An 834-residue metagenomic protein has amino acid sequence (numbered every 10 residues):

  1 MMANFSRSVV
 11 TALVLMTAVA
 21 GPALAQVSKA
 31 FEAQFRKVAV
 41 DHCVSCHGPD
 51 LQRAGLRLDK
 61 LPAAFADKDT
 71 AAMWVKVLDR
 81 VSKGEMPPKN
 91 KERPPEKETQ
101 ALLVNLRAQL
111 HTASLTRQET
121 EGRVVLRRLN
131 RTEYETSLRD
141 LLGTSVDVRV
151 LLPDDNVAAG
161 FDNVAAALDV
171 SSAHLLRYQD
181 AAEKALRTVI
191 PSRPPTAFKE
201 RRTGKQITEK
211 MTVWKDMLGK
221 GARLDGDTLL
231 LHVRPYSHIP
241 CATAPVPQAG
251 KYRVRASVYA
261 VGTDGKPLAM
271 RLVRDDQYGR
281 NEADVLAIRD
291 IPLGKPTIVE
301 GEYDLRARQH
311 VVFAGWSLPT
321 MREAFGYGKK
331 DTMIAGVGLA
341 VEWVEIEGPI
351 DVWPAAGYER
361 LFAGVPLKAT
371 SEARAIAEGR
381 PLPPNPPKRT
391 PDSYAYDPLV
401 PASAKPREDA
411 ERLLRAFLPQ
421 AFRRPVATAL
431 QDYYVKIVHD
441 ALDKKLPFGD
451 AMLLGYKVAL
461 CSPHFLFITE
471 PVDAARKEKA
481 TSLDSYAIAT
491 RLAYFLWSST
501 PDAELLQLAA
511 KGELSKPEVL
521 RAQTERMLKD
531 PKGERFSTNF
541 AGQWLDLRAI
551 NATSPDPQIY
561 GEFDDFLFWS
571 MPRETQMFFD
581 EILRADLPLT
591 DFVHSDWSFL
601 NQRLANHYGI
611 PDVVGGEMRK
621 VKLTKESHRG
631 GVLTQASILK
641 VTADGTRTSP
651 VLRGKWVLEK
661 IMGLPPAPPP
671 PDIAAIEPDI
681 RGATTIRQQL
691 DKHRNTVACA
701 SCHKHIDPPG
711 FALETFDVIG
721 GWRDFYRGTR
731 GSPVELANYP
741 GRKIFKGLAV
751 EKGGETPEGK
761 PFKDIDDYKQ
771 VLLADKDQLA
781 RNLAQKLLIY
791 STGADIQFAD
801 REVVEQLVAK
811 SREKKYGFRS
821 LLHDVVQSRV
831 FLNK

Functional and structural regions predicted by a protein language model:
M1-R7: N-terminal secretory signal peptides that target proteins for export/translocation
V9-G21: Bacterial N-terminal signal peptides
Q26-L56, D69-K76, R80-E85, K89-K834: Low-complexity, glycine/serine/threonine/alanine-rich intrinsically disordered linker and propeptide segments
K60: Active-site donor-binding loop signature of nucleotide-sugar glycosyltransferases
